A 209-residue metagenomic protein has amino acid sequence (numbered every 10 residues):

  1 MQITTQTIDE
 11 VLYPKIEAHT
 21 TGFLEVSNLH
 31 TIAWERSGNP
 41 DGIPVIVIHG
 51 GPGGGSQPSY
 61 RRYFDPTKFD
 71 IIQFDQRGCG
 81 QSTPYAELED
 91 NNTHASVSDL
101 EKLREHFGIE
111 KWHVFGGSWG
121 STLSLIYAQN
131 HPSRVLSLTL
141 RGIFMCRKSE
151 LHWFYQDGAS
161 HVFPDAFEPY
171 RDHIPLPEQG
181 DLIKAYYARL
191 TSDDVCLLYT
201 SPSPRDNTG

Functional and structural regions predicted by a protein language model:
E10-T31: N-terminal cap/lid segment of alpha/beta-hydrolase-fold proteins
L29-P84: Conserved HGGG/HGGXW glycine-rich cap/lid loop of the alpha/beta-hydrolase fold
Y85-S96, S149-D157: Catalytic nucleophile-loop/oxyanion-hole region of alpha/beta-hydrolase and closely related hydrolase-like folds
V97-K111: Conserved acidic catalytic loop of the alpha/beta-hydrolase fold
K111-S149: Conserved hydrolase catalytic core segment
L136-L182: A catalytic-pocket lid/entrance helix-loop region that shapes and gates access to the active site across common
P177-S201: Conserved alpha/beta-hydrolase catalytic His-Asp/Glu region
Y199-G209: Single conserved hydrophobic/aromatic residue that forms the stacking wall/gate of nucleotide- or nucleobase-binding
